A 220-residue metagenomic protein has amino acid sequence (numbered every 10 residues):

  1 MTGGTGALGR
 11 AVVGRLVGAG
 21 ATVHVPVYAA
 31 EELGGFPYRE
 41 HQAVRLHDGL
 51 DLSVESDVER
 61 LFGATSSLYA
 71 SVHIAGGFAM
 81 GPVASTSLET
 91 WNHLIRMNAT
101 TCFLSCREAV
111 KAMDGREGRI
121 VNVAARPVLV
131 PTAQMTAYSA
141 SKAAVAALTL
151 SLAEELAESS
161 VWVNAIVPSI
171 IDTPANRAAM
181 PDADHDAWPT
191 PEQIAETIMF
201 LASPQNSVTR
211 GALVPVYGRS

Functional and structural regions predicted by a protein language model:
T5, V13: N-terminal Rossmann NAD(P)H-binding glycine-rich loop of SDR-like oxidoreductase domains
P82-V83, T90-I95: Substrate-binding pocket helix/loop in short-chain dehydrogenase/reductase
T86, P131-S139, S151: Active-site loop-to-helix junction immediately N-terminal to the catalytic Tyr of the SDR YXXXK motif in Rossmann-fold
C106, S141: Active-site helix of classical SDR
K111, E154-E158: Alpha-helical segment proximal to the catalytic Tyr-Lys
A125: Residue(s) in the substrate-gating loop at a strand-loop-helix junction that position the organic substrate next
E158, A165, T173, D182-S220: C-terminal helical subdomain
